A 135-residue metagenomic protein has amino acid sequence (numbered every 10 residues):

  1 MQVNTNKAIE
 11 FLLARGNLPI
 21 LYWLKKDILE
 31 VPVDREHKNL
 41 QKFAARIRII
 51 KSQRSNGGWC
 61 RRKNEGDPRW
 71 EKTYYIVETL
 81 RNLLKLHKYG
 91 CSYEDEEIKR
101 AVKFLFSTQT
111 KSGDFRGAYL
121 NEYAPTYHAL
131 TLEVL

Functional and structural regions predicted by a protein language model:
M1-L135: Preference for long, amphipathic alpha-helical scaffolds in soluble/luminal domains and all-alpha bundles
